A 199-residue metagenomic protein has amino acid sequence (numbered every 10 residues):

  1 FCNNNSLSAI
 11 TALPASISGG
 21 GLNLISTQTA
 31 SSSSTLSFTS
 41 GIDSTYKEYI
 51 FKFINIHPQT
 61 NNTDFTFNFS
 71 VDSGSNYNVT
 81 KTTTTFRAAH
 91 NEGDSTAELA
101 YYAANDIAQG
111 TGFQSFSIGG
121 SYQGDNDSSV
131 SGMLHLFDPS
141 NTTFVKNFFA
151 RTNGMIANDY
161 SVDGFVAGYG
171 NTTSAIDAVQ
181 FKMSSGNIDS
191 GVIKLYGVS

Functional and structural regions predicted by a protein language model:
F1-S199: Surface-exposed molecular-recognition determinants
